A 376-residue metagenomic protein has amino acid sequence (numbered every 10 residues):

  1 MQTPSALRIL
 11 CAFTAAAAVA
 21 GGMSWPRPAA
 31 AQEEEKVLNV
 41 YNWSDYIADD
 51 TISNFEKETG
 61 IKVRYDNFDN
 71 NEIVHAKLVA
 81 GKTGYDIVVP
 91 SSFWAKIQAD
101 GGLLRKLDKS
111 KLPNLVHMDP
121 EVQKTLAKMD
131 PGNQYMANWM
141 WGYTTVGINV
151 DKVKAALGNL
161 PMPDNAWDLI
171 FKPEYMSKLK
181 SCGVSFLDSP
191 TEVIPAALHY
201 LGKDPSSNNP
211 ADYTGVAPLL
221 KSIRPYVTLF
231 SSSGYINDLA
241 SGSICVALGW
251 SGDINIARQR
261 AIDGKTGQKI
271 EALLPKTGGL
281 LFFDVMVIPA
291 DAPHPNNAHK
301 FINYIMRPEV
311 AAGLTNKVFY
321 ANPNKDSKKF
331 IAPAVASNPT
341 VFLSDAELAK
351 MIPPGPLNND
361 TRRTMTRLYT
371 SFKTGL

Functional and structural regions predicted by a protein language model:
A18, F93-L104, D130-P161, T191-L201 (+1 more regions): Periplasmic solute-binding protein
A31-Q98: Early extracytoplasmic/lumenal segment of secretory-pathway proteins
T83-I87, R105-V150: A structural signal for short loop-to-beta-strand junctions that line the ligand-binding cleft of periplasmic/secreted
A99-L107, K124, D130-N133, Y226 (+2 more regions): Ligand-binding "clamshell"
R105-V116, M136, G264-L280, P289-D291: Short beta-strand->loop
S185-L273: Ligand-binding pocket segment of bilobal, Venus flytrap-like solute-binding proteins
N237, D345-L376: Conserved C-terminal helix/tail region of periplasmic/extracytoplasmic solute-binding proteins
P289-K350: Mature extracytoplasmic/periplasmic domains
